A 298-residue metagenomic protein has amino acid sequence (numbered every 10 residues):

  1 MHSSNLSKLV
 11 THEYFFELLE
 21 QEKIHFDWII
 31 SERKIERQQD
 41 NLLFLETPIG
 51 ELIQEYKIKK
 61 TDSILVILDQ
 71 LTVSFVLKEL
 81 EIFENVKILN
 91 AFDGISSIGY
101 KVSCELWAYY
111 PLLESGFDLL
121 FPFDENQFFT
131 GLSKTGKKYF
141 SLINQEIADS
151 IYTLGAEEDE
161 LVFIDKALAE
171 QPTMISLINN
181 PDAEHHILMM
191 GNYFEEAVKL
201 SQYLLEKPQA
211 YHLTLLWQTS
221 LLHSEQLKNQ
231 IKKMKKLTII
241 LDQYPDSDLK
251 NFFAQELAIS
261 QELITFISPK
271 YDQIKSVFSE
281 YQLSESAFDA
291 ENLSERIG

Functional and structural regions predicted by a protein language model:
H2-N5, L9, Y14-L18, I29-Q38 (+6 more regions): Thiamine diphosphate
K8, L45-E46, F121, S220: A conditional alpha-helix N-cap/helix-loop micro-motif detector
F15-E20, I53, L77-L80, A108-Y110 (+4 more regions): Short amphipathic alpha-helical segments and helix-helix/interface helices
E20-I24, I58, E81-I82, L113-D118 (+7 more regions): Generic secondary-structure signature for well-ordered alpha-helical cores
E22-I53, T214: Anionic-ligand anchoring segments at beta-strand to alpha-helix junctions in alpha/beta enzyme folds, i.e., glycine
H25-D27, N41-L42, S115-L119, H185-H186: Short active-site oxyanion
R33-R37, T47-D182: Conserved thiamine diphosphate
D40-L42, V86, F117-D118, Y211 (+1 more regions): Short, conserved active-site loop motifs that form the nucleotide-linked donor/cofactor pocket
